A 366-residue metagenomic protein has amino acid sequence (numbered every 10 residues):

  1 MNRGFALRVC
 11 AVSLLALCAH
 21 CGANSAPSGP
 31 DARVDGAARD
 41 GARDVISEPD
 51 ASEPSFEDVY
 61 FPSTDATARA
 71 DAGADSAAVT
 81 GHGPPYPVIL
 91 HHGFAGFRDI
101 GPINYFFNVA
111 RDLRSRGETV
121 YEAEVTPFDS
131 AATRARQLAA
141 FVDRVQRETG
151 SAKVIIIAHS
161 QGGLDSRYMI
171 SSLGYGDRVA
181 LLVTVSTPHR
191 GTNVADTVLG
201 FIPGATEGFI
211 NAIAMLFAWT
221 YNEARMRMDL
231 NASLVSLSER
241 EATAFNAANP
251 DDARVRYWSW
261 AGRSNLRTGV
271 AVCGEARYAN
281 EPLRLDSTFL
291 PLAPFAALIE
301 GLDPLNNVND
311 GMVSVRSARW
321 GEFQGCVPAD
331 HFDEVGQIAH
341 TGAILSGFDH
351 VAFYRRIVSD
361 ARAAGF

Functional and structural regions predicted by a protein language model:
M1-A11: Bacterial N-terminal signal peptides that target proteins for export
V9-V12, V34, V45-I46: Short hydrophobic transmembrane-like helices used for membrane targeting/insertion
L17-H20: C-terminal motif of bacterial Sec signal peptides marking the signal peptidase cleavage site
G22-N24, E53-I157, Q161-P203, D330-F348 (+1 more regions): N-terminal non-catalytic accessory region
G22-V34: Bacterial Sec signal peptide processing site at the extreme N-terminus
A26-G29, E48, E53: Intrinsically disordered, low-complexity proline-rich regions
G176-F366: Helical cap/lid subdomain of alpha/beta-hydrolase-fold lipid enzymes that gates access to the catalytic pocket
